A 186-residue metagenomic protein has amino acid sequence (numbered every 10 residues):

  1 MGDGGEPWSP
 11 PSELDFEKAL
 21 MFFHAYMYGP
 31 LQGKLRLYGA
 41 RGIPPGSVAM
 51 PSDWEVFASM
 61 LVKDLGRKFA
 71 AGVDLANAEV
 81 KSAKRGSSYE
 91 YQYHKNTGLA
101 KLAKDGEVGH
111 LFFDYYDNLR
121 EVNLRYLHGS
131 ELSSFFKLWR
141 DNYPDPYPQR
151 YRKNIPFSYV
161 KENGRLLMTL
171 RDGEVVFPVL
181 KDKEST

Functional and structural regions predicted by a protein language model:
M1-A76, S82-T186: Nucleic-acid endonuclease domains
